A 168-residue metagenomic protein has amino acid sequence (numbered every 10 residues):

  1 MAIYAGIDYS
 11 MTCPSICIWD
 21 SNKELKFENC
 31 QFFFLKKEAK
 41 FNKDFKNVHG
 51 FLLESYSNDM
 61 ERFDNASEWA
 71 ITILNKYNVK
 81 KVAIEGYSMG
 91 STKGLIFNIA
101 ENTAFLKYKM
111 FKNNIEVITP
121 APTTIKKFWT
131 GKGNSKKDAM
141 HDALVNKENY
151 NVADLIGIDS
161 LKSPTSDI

Functional and structural regions predicted by a protein language model:
M1-I168: Phosphate- and other anionic-substrate recognition elements at nucleic-acid/protein interfaces
